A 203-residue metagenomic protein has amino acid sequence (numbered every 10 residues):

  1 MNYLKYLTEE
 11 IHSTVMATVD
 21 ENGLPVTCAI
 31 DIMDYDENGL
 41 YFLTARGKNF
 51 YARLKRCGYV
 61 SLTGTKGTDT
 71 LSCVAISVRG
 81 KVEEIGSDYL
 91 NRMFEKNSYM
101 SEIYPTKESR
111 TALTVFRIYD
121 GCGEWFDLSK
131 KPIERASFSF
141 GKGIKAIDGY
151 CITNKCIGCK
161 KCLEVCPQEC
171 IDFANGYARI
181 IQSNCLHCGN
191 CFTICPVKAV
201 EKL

Functional and structural regions predicted by a protein language model:
Y6-P25, V60-G64: A short, Trp-centered hydrophobic/proline-enriched beta-strand micro-motif
I30-D34: A short, well-structured catalytic beta-strand-centered motif of the EAL phosphodiesterase domain for c-di-GMP
E37-Y41: Short active-site oxyanion
K48-F50, D69, P132-I133: Short, surface-exposed beta-strand-loop junctions and turns on beta-sheet-rich folds
A52-F116, D120-C122: Short, structured beta-strand-loop surface elements
L113-V115, E124-V165, E169: Ferredoxin-type iron-sulfur electron-transfer modules and their immediate structural context
K161-Y177, N190-L203: Iron-sulfur cluster-binding cysteine motifs and their immediate structural context in ferredoxin-like electron-transfer
